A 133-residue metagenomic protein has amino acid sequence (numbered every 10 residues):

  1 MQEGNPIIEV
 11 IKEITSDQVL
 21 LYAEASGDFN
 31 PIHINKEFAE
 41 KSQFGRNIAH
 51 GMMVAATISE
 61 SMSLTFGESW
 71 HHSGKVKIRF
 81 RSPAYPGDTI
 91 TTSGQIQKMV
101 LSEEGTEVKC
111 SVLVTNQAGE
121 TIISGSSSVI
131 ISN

Functional and structural regions predicted by a protein language model:
M1-A49: Catalytic strand-loop segment that frames the active site of acyl-thioester-processing enzymes
M1-V10, Y85-N133: HotDog/MaoC-like acyl-thioester-processing domains
I7, K41, H71-S73, E107: Short, solvent-exposed coil/turn segments
L20, A55-A56: Short amphipathic alpha-helical segments
Q43-A49, A56-I96: Hydrophobic beta-strand-centered segment that forms part of the acyl-chain substrate-binding groove
